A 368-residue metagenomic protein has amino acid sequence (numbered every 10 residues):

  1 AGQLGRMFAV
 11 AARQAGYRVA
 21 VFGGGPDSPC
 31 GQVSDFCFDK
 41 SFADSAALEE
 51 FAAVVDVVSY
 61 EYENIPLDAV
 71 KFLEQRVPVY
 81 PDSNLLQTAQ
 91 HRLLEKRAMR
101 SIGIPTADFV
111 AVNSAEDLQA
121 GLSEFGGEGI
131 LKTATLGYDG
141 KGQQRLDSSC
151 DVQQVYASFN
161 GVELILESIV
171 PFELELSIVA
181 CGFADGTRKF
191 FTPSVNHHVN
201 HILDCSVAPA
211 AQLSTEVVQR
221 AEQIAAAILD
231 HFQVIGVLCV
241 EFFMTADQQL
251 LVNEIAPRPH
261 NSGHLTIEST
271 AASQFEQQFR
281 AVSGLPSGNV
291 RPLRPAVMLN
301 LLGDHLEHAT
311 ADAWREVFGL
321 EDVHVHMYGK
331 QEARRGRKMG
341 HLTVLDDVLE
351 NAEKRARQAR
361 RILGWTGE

Functional and structural regions predicted by a protein language model:
A1-L94, S101, E116: ATP-binding N-terminal substructure of ATP-dependent carboxylate-amine bond-forming enzymes
R13, L73-E74, R100, S123 (+2 more regions): Anion (oxyanion) recognition and catalysis
G24, F191-P193, H326-E332: Short beta-strand/turn micro-motifs at beta-sheet edges
D82-Q144, S149: A conserved helix-loop-beta module that forms one wall/lid of the active-site cleft in ATP-utilizing catalytic domains
G142, L146-V240, M244-D247: Internal nucleotide-binding/catalytic subdomain
Q219-V240, A246, A256-H305, T310: Active-site "cap" helix and flanking loop/linker of ATP-utilizing ligase/carboxylase catalytic domains
R280-E368: Peripheral (often C-terminal) accessory segments that flank ATP-dependent C-N-forming ligase machineries
